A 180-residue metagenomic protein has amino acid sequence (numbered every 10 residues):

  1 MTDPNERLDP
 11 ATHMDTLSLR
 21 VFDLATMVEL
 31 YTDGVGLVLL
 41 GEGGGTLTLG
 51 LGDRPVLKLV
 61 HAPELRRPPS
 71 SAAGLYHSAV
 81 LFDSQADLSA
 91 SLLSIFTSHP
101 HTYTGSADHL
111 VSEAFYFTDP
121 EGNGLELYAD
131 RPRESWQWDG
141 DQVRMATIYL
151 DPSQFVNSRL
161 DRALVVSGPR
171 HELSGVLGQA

Functional and structural regions predicted by a protein language model:
M1-A25, H77-V80, P132-A180: N-terminal beta-strand motif that seeds the catalytic metal site of vicinal oxygen chelate
N5-A11, D23, G50, P68-S71 (+1 more regions): Short, low-complexity cationic-aromatic patches
D9, D15-V60, A180: Core segments of cupin and vicinal oxygen chelate
A11-T26, A79-G124: Vicinal oxygen chelate
G44, L51-V80: Conserved donor-binding loop and adjoining core beta-sheet/short helix segment in diverse acyl/aminoacyl transferases
R54-K58, E121-E126: Short, charged/polar, Gly/Pro-enriched secondary-structure boundary elements
V60, Y128, Q137-D139: Short, solvent-exposed loop/turn and secondary-structure capping segments
D108, L127-R133: Short beta->alpha transition motifs characteristic of CBS
